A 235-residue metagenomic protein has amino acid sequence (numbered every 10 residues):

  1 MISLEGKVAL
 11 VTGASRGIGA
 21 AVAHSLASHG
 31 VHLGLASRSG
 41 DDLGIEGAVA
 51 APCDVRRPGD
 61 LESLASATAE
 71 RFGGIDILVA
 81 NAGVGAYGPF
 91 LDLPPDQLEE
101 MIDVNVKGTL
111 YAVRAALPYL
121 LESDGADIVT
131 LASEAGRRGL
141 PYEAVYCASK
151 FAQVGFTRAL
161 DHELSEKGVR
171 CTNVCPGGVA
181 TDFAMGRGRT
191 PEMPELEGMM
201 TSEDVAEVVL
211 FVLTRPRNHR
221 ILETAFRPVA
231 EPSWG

Functional and structural regions predicted by a protein language model:
V8, S15-R16: Conserved glycine-rich cofactor-binding loop
H29-G44: Conserved glycine-rich Rossmann-like NAD(P)H-binding loop of the short-chain dehydrogenase/reductase
C53-S63, P95: The beta1-alpha1 cofactor-binding region of Rossmann-like NAD(H)/NADP(H)-dependent oxidoreductases
P89-F90, Q97-I102: Substrate-binding pocket helix/loop in short-chain dehydrogenase/reductase
V113, S149: Active-site helix of classical SDR
S133: Residue(s) in the substrate-gating loop at a strand-loop-helix junction that position the organic substrate next
V169, N173-V174, M193-W234: C-terminal helical subdomain
